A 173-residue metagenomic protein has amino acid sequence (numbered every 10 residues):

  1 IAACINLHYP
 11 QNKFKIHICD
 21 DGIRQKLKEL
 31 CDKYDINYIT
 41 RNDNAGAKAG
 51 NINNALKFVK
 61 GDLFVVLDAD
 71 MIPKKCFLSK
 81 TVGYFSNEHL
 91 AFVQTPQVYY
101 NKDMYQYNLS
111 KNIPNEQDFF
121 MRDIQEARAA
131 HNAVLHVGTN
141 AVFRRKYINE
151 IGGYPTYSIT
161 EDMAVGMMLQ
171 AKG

Functional and structural regions predicted by a protein language model:
A2-K13: Short, acidic, metal-binding catalytic loop of nucleotide-sugar glycosyltransferases
N12, Y34, K172: Conserved dinucleotide-binding and phosphotransfer motif residues
I16-I18, F92: Structural beta-sheet core signal
H17, N37-T40: General small-molecule cofactor/ligand-binding pocket signal
D20-L27, D43-N44: A conserved acidic beta->alpha catalytic loop
D32, I39-L63, K75-I159, A164 (+1 more regions): Long helical/loop segments within the catalytic core of UDP-sugar-dependent glycosyltransferases, especially the large
